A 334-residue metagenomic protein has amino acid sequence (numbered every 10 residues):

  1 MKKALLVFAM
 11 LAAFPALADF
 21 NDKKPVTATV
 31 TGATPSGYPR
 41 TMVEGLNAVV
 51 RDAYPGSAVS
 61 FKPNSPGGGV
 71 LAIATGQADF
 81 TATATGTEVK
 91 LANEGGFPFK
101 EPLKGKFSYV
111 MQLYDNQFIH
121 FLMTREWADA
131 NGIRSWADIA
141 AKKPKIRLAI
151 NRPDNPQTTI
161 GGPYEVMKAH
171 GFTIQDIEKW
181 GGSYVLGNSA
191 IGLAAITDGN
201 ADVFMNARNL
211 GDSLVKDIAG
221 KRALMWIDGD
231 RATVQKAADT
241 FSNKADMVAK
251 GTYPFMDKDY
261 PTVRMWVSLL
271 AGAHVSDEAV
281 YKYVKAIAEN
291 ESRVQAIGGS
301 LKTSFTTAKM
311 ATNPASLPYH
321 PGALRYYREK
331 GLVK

Functional and structural regions predicted by a protein language model:
A4-A13: Sec-dependent N-terminal signal peptides
F14-A18: Sec/Tat signal peptide C-region and signal peptidase I cleavage site
D19-A92, K100, N188: N-terminal (or domain-start) structured segment
P25-A53, S57-A58, Q117-D198, Q295 (+2 more regions): Bilobed "Venus flytrap"/periplasmic-binding protein-like clamshell domains and structurally analogous long
V70, D79-A82, A169-S242: Ligand-binding pocket segment of bilobal, Venus flytrap-like solute-binding proteins
K100-H120, T252-P261: A structural signal for short loop-to-beta-strand junctions that line the ligand-binding cleft of periplasmic/secreted
D198, R208-K221, W226, S242 (+1 more regions): An extracytoplasmic/periplasmic, membrane-proximal ligand-sensing/linker region
M225-K282, P318-Y319, Y326, K330: C-terminal lobe and pocket-closing loops of periplasmic/extracytoplasmic Venus-flytrap solute-binding proteins
